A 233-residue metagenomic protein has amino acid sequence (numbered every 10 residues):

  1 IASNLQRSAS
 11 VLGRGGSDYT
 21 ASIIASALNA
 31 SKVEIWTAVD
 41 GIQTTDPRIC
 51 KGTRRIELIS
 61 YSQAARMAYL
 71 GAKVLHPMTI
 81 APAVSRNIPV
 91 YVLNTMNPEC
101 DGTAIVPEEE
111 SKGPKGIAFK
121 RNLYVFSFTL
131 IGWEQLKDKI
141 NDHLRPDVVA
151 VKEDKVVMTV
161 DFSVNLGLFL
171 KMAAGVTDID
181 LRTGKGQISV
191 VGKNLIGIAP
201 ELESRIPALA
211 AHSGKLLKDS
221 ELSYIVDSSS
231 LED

Functional and structural regions predicted by a protein language model:
I1-D233: C-terminal catalytic "cap/lid" subdomain
